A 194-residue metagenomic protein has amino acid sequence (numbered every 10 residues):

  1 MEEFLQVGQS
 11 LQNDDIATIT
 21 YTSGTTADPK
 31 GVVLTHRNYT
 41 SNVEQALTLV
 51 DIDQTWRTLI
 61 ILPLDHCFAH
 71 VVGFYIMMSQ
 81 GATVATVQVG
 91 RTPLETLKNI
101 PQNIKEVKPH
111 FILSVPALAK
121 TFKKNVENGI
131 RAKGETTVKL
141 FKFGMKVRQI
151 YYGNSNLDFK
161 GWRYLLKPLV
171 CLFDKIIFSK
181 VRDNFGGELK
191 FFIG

Functional and structural regions predicted by a protein language model:
M1-Y21, D28, D51-R57: Conserved pre-ATP/AMP-binding loop-to-beta segment of ANL
S10, V33, L113: Short aromatic/basic micro-patch
A17-V43: Conserved AMP-binding A3 loop
T40-L59, L64-K167, C171-F178, N184 (+1 more regions): Conserved AMP-binding/adenylation subdomain of ANL enzymes
